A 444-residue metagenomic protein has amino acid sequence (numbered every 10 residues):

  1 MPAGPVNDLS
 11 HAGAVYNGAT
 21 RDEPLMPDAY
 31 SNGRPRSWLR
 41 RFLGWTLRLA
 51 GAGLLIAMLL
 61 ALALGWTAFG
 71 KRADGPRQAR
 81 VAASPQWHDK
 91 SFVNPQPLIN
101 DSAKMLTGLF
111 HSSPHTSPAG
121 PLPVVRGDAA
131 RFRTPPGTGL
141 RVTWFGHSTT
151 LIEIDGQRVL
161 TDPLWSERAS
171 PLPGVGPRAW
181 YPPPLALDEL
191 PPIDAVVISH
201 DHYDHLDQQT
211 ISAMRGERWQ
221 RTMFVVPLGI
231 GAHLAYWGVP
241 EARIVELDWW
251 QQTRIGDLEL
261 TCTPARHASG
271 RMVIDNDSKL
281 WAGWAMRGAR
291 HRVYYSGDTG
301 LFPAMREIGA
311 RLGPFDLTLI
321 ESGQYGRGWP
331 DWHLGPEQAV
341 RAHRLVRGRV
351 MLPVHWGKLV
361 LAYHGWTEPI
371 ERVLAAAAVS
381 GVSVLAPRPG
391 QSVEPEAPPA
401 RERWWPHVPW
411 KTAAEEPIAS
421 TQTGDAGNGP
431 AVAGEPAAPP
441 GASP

Functional and structural regions predicted by a protein language model:
G4, D8, G13-R178, P183-E189 (+4 more regions): Metallo-beta-lactamase
P27, R48-G51, L62, W66 (+5 more regions): Binuclear metal-ion centers of metallo-dependent hydrolases, dominated by the metallo-beta-lactamase
T116-G137, P227-H291, R372-G390, E396-P399: Metallo-beta-lactamase
T161-D162, P192-H202, V225-P227, E246 (+4 more regions): Active-site neighborhood of phospho(di)ester-bond hydrolases with catalytic His/Asp-centered motifs
W165-P182, A268-N276, G326-W332, V360: Acidic/histidine-rich helix-loop elements that form or flank divalent-metal/phosphate-binding sites at the catalytic
P184-E217: Di-metal (Zn2+ and/or Mg2+/Mn2+) metal-binding site signature of metallo-dependent hydrolases with the MBL/beta-CASP
I193, R221, P314-F315, G348: Local beta-strand N-terminus motif with an aromatic residue
Q209, H267-V346, T367-E368: Active-site-proximal loop/helix segments of hydrolase catalytic cores
